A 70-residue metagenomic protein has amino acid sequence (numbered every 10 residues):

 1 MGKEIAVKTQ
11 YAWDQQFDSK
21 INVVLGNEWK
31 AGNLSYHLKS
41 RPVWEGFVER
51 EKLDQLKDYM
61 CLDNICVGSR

Functional and structural regions predicted by a protein language model:
K3-R70: Luminal/periplasmic acceptor-recognition loop/helix of membrane-associated glycosyltransferases
